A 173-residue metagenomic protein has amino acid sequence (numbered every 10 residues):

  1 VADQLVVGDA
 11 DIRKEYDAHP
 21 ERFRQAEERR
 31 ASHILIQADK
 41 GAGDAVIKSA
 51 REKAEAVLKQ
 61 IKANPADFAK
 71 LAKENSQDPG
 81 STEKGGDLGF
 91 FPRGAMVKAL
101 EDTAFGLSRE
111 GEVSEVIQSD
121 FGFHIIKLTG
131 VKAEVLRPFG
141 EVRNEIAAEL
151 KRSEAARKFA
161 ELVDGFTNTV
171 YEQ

Functional and structural regions predicted by a protein language model:
V1-L5, D17-A63, K73-A99, I125-V170: Well-structured core secondary-structure elements of compact alpha/beta domains
I12-E15: Append "and occasionally in soluble cytosolic enzymes with long acidic Gly/Pro-rich linkers
M96-R109: Cell-wall glycan
F105, N168-Q173: Short terminal targeting/anchoring segments
V113-S119: Short acidic-hydrophobic surface loop/beta-edge motif
